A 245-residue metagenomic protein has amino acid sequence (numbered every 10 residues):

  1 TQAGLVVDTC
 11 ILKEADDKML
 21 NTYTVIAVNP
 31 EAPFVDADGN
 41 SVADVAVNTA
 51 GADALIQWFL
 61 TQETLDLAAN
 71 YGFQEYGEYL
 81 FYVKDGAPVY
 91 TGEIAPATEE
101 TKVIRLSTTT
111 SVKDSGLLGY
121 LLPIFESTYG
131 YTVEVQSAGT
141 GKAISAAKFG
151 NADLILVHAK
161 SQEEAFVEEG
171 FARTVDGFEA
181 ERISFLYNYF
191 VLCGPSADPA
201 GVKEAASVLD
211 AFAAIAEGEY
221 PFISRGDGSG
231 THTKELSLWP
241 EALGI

Functional and structural regions predicted by a protein language model:
T1-T132, G141, S145, N151 (+4 more regions): Exported/periplasmic ABC-transporter solute-binding proteins
D16-N21, V175-A197, V208: Short Pro/Gly-enriched coil loops immediately N-terminal to beta-strands
L154-Y187: Acidic, polar ligand-binding/catalytic clefts
